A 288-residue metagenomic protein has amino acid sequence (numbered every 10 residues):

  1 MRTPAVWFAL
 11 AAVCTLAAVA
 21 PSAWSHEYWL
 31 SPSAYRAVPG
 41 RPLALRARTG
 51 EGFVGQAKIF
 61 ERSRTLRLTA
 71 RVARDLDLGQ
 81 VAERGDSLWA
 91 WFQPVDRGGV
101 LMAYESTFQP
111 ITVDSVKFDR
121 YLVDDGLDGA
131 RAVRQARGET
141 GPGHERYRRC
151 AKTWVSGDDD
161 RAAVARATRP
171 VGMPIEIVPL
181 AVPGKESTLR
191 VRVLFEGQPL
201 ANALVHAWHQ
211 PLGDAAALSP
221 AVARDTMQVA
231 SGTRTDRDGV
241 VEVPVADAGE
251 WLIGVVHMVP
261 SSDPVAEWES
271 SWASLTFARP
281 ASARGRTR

Functional and structural regions predicted by a protein language model:
M1-L10: Bacterial N-terminal signal peptides that target proteins for export
W24-L43, D124, G129-A203, H209-A216 (+1 more regions): Beta-strand-rich domain onsets/edges
R46-R84: N-terminal, post-signal-peptide region of Sec/Tat-exported proteins
W89-F92, D238-P244: Short, surface-exposed beta-strand/beta-hairpin micro-motifs centered on an aromatic residue
T107-S115, V259-V265: Short acidic/polar inter-strand loop motif in beta-rich domains
P220-D238: Short, acidic Ser/Thr/Gly-rich low-complexity loop/linker segments typical of extracellular and cell-surface proteins
V240-E242, D247-R288: A cross-kingdom marker for long, charged
